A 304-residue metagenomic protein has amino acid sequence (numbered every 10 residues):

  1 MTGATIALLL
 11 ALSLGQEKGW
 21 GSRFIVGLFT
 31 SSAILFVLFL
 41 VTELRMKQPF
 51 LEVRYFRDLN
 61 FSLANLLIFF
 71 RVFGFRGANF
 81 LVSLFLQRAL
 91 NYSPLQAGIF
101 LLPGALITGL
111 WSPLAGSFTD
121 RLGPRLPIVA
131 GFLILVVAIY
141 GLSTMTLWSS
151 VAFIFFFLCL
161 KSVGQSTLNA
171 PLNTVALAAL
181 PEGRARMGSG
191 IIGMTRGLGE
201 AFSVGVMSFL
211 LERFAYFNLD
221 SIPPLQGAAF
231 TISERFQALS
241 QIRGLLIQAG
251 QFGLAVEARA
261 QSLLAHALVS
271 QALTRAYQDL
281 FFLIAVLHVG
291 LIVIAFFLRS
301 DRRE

Functional and structural regions predicted by a protein language model:
M1, T5, L9-L10, K18-M187 (+1 more regions): Transmembrane core module of solute transporters
L14-W20, R88, T144-F153, L210-L225 (+1 more regions): Extracellular/lumenal inter-transmembrane loop segments of multi-pass membrane transporters
L67, I191-T195: Hydrophobic alpha-helical segments of secondary membrane carriers
I107-T108, T195, G199: MFS transmembrane alpha-helix packing/gate-lining sites
P171, S189-G190, A272-R275: Short, conserved clusters of charged catalytic residues that mark active-site and nucleotide-handling motifs
G197-G290, I294-F297: Hydrophobic transmembrane architecture of multi-pass small-molecule transporters
L298-E304: Juxtamembrane interface at the cytosolic side of transmembrane helices
